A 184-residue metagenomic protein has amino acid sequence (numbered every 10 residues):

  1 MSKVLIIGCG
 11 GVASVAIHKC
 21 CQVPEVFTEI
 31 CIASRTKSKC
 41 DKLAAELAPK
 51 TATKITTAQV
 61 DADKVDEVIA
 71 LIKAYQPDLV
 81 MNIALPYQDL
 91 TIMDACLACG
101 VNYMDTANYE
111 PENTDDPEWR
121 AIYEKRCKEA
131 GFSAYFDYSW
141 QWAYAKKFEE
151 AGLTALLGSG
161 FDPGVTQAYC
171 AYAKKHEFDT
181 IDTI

Functional and structural regions predicted by a protein language model:
V4-G11: Conserved N-terminal Rossmann-fold NAD(P)-binding element of oxidoreductases
A13-I17: N-terminal Rossmann-fold NAD(P) dinucleotide-binding loop
E29-C31: Short beta-strand element of Class I
T36-K39: Helix N-cap at the beta1-alpha1 junction of Rossmann-like dinucleotide-binding domains, i.e., the first residues
P49-K64: Rossmann-fold cofactor-recognition segment
V60-P77, A84, Q88: Conserved Rossmann-fold cofactor-binding substructure of NAD(P)-dependent oxidoreductases
A98, A107-L153: Rossmann-fold NAD(P)-binding glycine/threonine-rich loop
S139-I184: Rossmann-like dinucleotide-binding core of oxidoreductases
